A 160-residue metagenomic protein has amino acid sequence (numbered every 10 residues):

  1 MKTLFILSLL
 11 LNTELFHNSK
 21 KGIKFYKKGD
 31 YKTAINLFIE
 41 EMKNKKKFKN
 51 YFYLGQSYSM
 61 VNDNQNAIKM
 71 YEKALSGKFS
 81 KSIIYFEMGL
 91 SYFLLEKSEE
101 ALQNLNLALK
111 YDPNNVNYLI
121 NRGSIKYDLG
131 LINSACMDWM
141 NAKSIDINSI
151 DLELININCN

Functional and structural regions predicted by a protein language model:
K27-K28, M60, L94-L95, D128-L129: Register position in tetratricopeptide repeats
K43-N44, G77, Y111, I145: Structural marker of alpha-solenoid helical repeat scaffolds
N50-Y51, I84, Y118, D151-L152: TPR alpha-solenoid repeat register
N133-N160: Terminal, low-structured helical/coil segments at or just beyond the last alpha-helical repeat
